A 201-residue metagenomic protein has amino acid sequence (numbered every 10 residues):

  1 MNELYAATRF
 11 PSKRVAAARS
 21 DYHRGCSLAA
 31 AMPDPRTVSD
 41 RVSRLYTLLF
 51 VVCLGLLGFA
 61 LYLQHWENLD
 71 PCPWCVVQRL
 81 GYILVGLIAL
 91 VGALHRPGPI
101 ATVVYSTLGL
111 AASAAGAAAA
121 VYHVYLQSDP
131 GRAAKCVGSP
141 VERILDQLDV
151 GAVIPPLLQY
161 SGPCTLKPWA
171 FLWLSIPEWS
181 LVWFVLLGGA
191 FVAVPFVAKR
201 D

Functional and structural regions predicted by a protein language model:
Y5, V15, Y22-H23: Short terminal hydrophobic/aromatic SLiMs and anchors at protein ends
G25-S39: Short, Lys/Arg-rich, polar N-terminal cytosolic tail immediately upstream of the first transmembrane signal-anchor
S39-L49, P97-A119: Interfacial segments of alpha-helical transmembrane regions
F59-Q64, A115-P130: C-terminal TM-helix exit segments that contain a strictly Trp-centered aromatic cap at the helix terminus
L69-R79, Y105, V137: Non-cytosolic membrane-interface motifs at loop->transmembrane helix junctions
L90-G98, V192-K199: Structural signal for the C-terminal ends of transmembrane alpha-helices and the immediately following loop
D129-L172: Extracytosolic (periplasmic/ER-lumenal) interhelical loops and adjacent juxtamembrane/interface segments of multi-pass
P156-D201: A hydrophobic membrane-anchoring alpha-helix module
